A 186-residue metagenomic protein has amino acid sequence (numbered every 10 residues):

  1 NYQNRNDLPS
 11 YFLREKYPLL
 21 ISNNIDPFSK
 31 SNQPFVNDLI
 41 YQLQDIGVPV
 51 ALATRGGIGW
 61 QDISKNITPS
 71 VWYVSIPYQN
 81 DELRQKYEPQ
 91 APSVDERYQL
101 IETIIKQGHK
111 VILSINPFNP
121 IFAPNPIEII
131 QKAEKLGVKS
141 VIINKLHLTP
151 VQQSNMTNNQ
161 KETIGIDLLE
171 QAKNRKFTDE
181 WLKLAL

Functional and structural regions predicted by a protein language model:
N1-V71, N80-E82: Conserved Radical SAM active-site core
R5-N6, N37-I40, R97-E102, P126-I130 (+1 more regions): Generic structural signal for well-ordered alpha-helices, preferentially at hydrophobic/aromatic core positions
L19-I21, V50-L52, W72-V74, V111-I115 (+1 more regions): Hydrophobic faces of well-ordered beta-strands that scaffold small-molecule active sites in alpha/beta enzyme cores
N23-P27, D81-A91, I112-F118, A172: Surface-exposed cleft-lining segments at the edges of enzyme active sites
N24-D26, R55-G57, S75-Q79, N116-P120 (+1 more regions): Active-site beta-loop-alpha junctions enriched in small/polar residues
I40-Q44, K65, Y98-G108, L186: Surface-exposed amphipathic alpha-helices with a cationic face
Q90, L100-P124: Conserved strand-turn element in the central/C-terminal portion of the radical SAM core barrel that lines
P124-L186: Auxiliary Fe-S-binding modules of radical SAM enzymes
